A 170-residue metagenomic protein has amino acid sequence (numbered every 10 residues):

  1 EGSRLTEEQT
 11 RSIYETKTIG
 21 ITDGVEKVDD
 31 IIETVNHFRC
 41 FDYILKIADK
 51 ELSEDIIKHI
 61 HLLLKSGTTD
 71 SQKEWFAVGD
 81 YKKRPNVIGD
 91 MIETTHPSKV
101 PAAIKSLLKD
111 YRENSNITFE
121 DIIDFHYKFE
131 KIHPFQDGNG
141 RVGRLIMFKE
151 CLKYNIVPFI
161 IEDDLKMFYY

Functional and structural regions predicted by a protein language model:
E1-Y170: FIC/Doc superfamily catalytic core
